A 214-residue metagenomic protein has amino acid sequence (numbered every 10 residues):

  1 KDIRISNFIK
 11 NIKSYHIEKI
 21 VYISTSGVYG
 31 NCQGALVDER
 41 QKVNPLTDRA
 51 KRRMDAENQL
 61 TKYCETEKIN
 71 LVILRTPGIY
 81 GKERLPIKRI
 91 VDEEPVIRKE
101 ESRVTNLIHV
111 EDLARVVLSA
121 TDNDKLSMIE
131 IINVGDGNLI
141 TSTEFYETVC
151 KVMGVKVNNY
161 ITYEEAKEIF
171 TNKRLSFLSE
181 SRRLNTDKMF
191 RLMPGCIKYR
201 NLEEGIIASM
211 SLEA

Functional and structural regions predicted by a protein language model:
K1-Y22: NAD(P)-cofactor binding segment of oxidoreductase domains
I23-L36, I79-E83: Conserved catalytic-site region of short-chain dehydrogenase/reductase
Q33-I73: Catalytic helix-loop patch of NAD(P)-dependent Rossmann-fold dehydrogenases
I79, L85-R89, R98-T121, E130: Substrate-positioning beta->alpha
L113, V117, V134, F145 (+2 more regions): Non-catalytic, hydrophobic alpha-helical segments
N123-R174: Mid/C-terminal beta-alpha module of Rossmann-like enzyme folds, strongest in SDR-family dehydrogenases/epimerases
R200-A214: Amphipathic terminal alpha-helices
